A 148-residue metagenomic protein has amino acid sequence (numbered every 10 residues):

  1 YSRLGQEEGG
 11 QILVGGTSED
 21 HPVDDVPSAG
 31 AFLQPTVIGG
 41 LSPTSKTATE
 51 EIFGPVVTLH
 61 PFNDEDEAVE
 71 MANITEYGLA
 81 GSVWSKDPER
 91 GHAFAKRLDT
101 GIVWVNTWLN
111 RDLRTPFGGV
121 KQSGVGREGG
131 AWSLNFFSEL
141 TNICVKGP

Functional and structural regions predicted by a protein language model:
Y1-S2: Alpha-helical packing segments of well-folded alpha/beta enzyme cores
I12-G15, V105-T107: General beta-strand structural signal in soluble alpha/beta enzymes
G16-D25: Short, solvent-exposed loop/turn elements at beta->coil junctions and helix N-caps that rim active or binding pockets
D25-P148: Conserved C-terminal structural/oligomerization subdomain of aldehyde/semialdehyde dehydrogenase
